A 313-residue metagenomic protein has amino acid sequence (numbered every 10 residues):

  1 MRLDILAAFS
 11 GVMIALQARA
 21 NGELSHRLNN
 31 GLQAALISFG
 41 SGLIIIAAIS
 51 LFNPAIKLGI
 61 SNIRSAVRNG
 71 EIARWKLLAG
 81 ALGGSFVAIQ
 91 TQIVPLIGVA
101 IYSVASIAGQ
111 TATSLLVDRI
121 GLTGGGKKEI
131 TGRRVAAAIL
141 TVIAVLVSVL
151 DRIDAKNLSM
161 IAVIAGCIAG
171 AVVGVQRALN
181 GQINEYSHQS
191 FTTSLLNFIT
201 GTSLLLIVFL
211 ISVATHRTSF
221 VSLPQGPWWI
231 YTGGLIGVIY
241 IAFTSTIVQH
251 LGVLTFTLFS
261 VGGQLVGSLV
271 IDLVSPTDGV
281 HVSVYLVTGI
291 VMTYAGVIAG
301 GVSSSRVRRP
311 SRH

Functional and structural regions predicted by a protein language model:
M1-A8, L115-A171, H281, Y285-H313: Juxtamembrane helix-loop boundary signature in multi-pass membrane transporters
R2-L6, G31-N53, I139-L140, A165 (+2 more regions): Hydrophobic alpha-helical transmembrane segments of multi-pass integral membrane proteins, especially transporters
L3-A7, G59-S85, R133, I161-C167 (+1 more regions): Loop-to-transmembrane-helix transition segments
G11, A35-S41, L78-G84, R134-S148 (+3 more regions): Small-residue-rich segments of transmembrane alpha-helices in multi-pass membrane proteins, especially helix faces
L16-N29, A88-I97, I120, A178-S187 (+1 more regions): Juxtamembrane C-cap of transmembrane helices in multi-pass membrane transport proteins
R19-N29, I60-I63, I93, V149-I161 (+2 more regions): Membrane-interface helix termini and inter-helical loops of multi-pass transporters
S65-I101, L146-V147, L235-L251: Specific transmembrane alpha-helical segments of multi-pass solute transporters/efflux pumps, especially DMT/EamA
P95, A100-G109, F191-T200, V238-D272: Helix-helix packing/entry segments at the starts of transmembrane helices
